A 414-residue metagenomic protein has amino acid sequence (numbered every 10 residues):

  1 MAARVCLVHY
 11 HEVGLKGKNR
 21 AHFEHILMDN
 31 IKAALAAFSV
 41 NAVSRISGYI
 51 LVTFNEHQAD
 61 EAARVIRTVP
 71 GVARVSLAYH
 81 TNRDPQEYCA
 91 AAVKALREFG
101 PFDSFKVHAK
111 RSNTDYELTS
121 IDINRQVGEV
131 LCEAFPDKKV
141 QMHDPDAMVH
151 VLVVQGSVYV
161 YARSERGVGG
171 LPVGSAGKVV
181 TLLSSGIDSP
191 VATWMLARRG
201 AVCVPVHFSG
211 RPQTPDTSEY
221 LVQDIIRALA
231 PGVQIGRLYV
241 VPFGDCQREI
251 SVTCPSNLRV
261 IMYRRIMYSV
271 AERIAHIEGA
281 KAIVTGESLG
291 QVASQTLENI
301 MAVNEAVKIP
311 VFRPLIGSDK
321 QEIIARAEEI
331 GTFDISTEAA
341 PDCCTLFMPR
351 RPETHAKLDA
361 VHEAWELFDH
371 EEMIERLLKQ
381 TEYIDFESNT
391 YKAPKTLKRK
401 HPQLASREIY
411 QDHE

Functional and structural regions predicted by a protein language model:
M1-V180, P190-R237, E305, E353-L358 (+2 more regions): RNA-binding accessory domains that recognize and position tRNA/RNA substrates
V5, I235, A280, P341-C343 (+1 more regions): Active-site lining segments that contact anionic ligands and/or coordinate catalytic metals
G48, V241-D245, S288, A340-P349: A glycine-rich phosphate-binding loop feature that marks nucleotide/adenosyl-phosphate handling sites
Q126-L131, S164, G169-A176, Q247-R248 (+2 more regions): Active-site adenylate/phosphate-handling loop in enzymes that bind or generate adenylated species
T181, P205-H207, V240, T285 (+1 more regions): Structural beta-sheet core signal
G186: Conserved G/P- and acidic residue-centered "switch" motifs that form tight phosphate/ATP-binding loops in soluble
I226-T253, A340-D342: A conserved beta-strand->alpha-helix junction
V292, E298-E414: Short hairpin/turn module used for nucleic-acid contact or packing/dimerization
